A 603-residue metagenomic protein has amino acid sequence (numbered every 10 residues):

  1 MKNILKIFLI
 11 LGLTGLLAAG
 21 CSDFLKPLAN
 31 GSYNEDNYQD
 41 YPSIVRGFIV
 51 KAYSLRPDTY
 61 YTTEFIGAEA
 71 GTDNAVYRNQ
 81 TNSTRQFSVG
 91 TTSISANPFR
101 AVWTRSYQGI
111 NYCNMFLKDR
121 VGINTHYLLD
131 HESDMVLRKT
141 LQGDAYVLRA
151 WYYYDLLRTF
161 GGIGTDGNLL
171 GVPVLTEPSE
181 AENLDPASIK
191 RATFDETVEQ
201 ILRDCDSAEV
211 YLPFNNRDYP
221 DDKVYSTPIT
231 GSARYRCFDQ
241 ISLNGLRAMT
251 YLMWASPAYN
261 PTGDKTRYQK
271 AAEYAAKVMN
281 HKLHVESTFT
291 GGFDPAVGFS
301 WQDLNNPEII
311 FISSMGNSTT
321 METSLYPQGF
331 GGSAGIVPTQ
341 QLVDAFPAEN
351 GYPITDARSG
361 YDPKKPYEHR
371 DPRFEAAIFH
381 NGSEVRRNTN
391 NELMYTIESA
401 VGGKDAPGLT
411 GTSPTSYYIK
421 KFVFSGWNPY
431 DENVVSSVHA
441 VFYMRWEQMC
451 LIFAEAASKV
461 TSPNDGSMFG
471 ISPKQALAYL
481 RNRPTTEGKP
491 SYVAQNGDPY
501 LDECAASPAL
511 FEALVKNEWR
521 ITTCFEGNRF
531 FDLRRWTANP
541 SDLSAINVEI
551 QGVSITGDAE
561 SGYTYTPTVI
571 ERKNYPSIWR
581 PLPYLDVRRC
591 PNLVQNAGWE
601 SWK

Functional and structural regions predicted by a protein language model:
M1-G31: Bacterial Sec-dependent N-terminal signal peptides
G20-C21, R78, S106-G109, F194 (+6 more regions): Long, intrinsically disordered, low-complexity segments
C21-T72, G291-V297, P347-E368, I378 (+2 more regions): Membrane-proximal, proline-rich intrinsically disordered regions
D36, T62-T81, L129-S133, G161-T176 (+6 more regions): Short, surface-exposed recognition loops and adjoining beta-strand edges that mediate ligand/DNA contacts, enriched
S54, N82-G162, L184-R217, P363 (+5 more regions): Conserved, well-structured interaction surfaces
P372-N482: C-terminal substrate/ligand-recognition segments
